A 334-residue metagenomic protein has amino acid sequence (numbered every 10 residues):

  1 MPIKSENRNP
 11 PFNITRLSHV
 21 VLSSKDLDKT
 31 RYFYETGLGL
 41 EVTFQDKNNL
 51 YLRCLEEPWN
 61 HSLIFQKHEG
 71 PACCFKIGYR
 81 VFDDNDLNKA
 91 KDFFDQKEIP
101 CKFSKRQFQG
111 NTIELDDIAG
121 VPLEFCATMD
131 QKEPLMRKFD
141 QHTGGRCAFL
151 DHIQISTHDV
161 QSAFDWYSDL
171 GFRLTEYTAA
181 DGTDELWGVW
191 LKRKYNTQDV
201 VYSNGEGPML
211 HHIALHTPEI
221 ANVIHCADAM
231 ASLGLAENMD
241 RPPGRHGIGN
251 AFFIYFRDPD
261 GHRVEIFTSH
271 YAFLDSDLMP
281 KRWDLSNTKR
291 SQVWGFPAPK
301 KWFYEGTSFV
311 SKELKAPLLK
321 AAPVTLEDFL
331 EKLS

Functional and structural regions predicted by a protein language model:
P2-P10, K91-F149, Y177, L186-L191 (+1 more regions): Vicinal oxygen chelate
P2-Y32, T36-D92, Q96-K102, G306 (+1 more regions): The feature marks the first
P10-P11, K67, T143-G144, S203-N204: Short, flexible, glycine/charge-rich loop motifs used to bind or transfer phosphoryl groups or to couple energy/partner
F12, S18-W59, S104-Q107, E114 (+1 more regions): Core segments of cupin and vicinal oxygen chelate
R16-K25, H68-F93, N111-I118, A148-H158 (+2 more regions): Vicinal oxygen chelate
L40-C73, V121-D130, E176-H211, H216-I220 (+1 more regions): Conserved short beta-strand elements that form part of the metal-binding/catalytic scaffold of enzyme active sites
S62-Y79, R137-H142, I213-T217, M279-T288: A signal for specific C-terminal beta-sheet/loop modules enriched in small/flexible residues with GP/PG/PP motifs
